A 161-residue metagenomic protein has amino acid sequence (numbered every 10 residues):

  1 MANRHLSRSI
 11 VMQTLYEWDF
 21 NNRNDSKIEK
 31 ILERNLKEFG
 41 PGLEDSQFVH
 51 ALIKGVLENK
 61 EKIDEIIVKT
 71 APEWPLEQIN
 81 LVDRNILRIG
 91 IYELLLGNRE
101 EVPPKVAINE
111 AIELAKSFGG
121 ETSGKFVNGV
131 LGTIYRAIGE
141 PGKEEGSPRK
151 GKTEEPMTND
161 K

Functional and structural regions predicted by a protein language model:
M1-G124, N128-K161: N-terminal interaction/assembly modules
